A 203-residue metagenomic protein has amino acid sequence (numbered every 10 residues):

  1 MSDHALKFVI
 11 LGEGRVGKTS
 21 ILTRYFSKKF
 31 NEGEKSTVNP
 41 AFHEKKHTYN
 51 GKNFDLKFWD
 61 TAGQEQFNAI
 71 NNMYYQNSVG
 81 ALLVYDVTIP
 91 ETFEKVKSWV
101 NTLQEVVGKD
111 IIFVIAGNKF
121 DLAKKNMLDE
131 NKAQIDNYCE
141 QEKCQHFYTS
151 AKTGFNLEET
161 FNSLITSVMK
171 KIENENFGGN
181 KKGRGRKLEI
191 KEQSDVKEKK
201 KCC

Functional and structural regions predicted by a protein language model:
M1-T19, T23-F26, T48-N53, K109-C203: Conserved P-loop small GTPase signature centered on TRAFAC-class small GTPases
S27-N53: Switch I (effector-binding) loop of TRAFAC-class P-loop GTPase G-domains
H43, N68-M73: Conserved alpha-helical scaffold flanking the Walker A/P-loop in AAA+ ATPase domains
T48-K52, N72-N77, Q104-K109: Conserved catalytic network of the ASCE P-loop NTPase/AAA+ motor domain
F54-A69: Switch II (G3) loop of P-loop NTPases
F58, V84, A116: Generic enzyme active-site microenvironment
S78-K97, V107-D110, F120-L128: Conserved Switch II/interswitch segment of TRAFAC-class P-loop GTPases
